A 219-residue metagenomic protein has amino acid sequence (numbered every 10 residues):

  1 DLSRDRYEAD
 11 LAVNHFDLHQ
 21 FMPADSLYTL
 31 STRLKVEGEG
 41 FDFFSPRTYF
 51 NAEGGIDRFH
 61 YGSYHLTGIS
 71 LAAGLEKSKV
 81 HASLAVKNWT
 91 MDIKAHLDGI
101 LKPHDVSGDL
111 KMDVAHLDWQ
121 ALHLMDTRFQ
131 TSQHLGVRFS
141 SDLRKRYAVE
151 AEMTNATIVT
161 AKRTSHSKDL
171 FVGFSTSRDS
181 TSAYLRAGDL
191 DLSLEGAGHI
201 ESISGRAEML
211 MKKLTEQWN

Functional and structural regions predicted by a protein language model:
D1-N219: Interface amphipathic segments
